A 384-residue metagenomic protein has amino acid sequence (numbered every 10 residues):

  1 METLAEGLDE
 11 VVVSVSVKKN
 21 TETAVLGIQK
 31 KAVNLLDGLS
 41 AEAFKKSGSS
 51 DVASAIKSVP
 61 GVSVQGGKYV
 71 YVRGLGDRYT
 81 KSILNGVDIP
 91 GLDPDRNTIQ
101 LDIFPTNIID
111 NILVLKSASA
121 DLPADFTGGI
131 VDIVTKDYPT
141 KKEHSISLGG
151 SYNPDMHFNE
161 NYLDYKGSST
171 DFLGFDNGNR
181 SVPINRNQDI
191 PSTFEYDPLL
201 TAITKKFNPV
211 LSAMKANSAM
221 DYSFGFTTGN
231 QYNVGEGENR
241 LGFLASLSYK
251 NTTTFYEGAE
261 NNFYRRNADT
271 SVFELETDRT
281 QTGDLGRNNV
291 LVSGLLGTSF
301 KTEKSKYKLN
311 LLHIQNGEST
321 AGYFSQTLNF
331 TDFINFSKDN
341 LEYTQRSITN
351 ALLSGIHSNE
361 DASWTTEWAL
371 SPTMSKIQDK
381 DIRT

Functional and structural regions predicted by a protein language model:
M1-A43, D77: Short, acidic, small-residue-rich periplasmic hinge/interaction motif at the N-terminus of Gram-negative outer-membrane
M1-E2, V52-A55, V70-Y71, I99-I103 (+2 more regions): N-terminal periplasmic accessory domains that precede and gate Gram-negative outer-membrane beta-barrel machines
V33, V52-D88, N111, G129-I130 (+1 more regions): Extracytoplasmic beta-strand/coil segments of soluble accessory domains associated with Gram-negative outer-membrane
D37, A120-M220, F224, N239-G242: N-terminal, post-signal-peptide soluble/periplasmic segments of Gram-negative outer-membrane pore/transport systems
S58-P60, V87-K116, K136: Short acidic/polar hinge/loop motifs at secondary-structure boundaries that mediate gating or recognition
Y138-E143, N233-L241, K304, E360-T365 (+1 more regions): Short loop/turn motifs that connect adjacent beta-strands in outer-membrane beta-barrel proteins
G150-P154, Y249-T253, T302, H313-G317 (+2 more regions): Transmembrane beta-strands of outer-membrane beta-barrel pores
Y196-D197, A202-G322, R346-L353: Transmembrane beta-barrel wall of Gram-negative outer-membrane proteins
